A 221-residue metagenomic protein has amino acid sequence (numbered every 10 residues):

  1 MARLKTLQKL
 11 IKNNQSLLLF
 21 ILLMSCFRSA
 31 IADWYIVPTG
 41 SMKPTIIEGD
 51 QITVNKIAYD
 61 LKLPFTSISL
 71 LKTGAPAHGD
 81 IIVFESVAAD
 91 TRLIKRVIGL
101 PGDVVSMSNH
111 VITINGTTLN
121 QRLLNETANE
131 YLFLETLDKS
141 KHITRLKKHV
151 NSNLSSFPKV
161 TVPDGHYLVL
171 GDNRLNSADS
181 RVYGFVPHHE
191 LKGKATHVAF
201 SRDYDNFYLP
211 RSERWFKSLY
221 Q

Functional and structural regions predicted by a protein language model:
A2-I11, C26, A30-I36, S41-Q221: Soluble "head" domains of membrane/secretory-pathway proteins
